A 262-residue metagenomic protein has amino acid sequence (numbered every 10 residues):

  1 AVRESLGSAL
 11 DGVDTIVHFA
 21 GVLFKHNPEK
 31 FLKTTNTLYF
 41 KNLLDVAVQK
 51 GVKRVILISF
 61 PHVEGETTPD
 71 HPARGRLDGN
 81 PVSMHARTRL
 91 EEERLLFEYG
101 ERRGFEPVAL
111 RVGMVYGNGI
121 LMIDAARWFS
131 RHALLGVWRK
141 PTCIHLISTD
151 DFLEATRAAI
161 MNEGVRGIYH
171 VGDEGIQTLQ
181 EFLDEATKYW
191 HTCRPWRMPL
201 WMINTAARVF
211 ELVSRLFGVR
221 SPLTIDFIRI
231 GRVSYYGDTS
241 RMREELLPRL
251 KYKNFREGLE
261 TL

Functional and structural regions predicted by a protein language model:
A1-L38, N42, V46, V63-E66: NAD(P)H-binding glycine-rich loop region in Rossmannoid oxidoreductase-like domains and their noncatalytic homologs
F31-N42, G79, S83, R87-T88 (+1 more regions): Glycine-rich NAD(P)-binding loop of the Rossmann-fold in SDR/ketoreductase-type enzymes
N42-H85: Conserved Rossmann-fold NAD(P)-dependent oxidoreductase catalytic core, especially the SDR/UDP-sugar
T68-Y116, G136-W138: Catalytic helix-loop patch of NAD(P)-dependent Rossmann-fold dehydrogenases
L90, R103-F105, V115-A126, A158-Y169 (+1 more regions): Glycine/proline-rich active-site loop of Rossmann-fold NAD(P)-dependent oxidoreductases
E101-T149, A186: NAD(P)-dependent short-chain dehydrogenase/reductase
A158-P222, T239, F255, L259-L262: Mid/C-terminal beta-alpha module of Rossmann-like enzyme folds, strongest in SDR-family dehydrogenases/epimerases
